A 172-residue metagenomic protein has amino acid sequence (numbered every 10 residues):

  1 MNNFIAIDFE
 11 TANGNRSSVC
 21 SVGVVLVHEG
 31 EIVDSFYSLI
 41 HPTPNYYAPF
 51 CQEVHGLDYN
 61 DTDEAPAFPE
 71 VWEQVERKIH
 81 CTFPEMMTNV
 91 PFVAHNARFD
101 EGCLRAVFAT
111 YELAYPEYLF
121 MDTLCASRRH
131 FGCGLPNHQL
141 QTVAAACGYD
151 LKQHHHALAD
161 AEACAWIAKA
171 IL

Functional and structural regions predicted by a protein language model:
M1-T110, E117, C133, N137-H155: Conserved non-catalytic scaffold segment of RNase H-like nuclease domains
F108-E112, I171-L172: Active-site catalytic pocket residues across diverse enzymes, especially alpha/beta-hydrolases
A114-R128: Conserved beta-strand -> loop -> alpha-helix junction used to position metal-binding or nucleic-acid-contacting
F131-L135, I171-L172: Short helix-capping/linker segments at secondary-structure and domain boundaries
H156-K169: Acidic, divalent-metal-coordinating active-site segment for phosphoryl/phosphodiester hydrolysis, typified by short
